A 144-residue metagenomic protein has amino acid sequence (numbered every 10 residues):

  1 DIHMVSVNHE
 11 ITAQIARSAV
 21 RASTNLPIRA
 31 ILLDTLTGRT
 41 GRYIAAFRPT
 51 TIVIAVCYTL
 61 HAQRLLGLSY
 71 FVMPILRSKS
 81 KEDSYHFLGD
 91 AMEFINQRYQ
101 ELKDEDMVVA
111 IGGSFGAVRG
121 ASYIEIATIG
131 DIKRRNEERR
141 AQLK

Functional and structural regions predicted by a protein language model:
D1, A22-L26, F47-T51, S69 (+4 more regions): Change "in soluble alpha/beta enzymes" to "in soluble alpha/beta proteins
D1-V20, E137-K144: Long, charged amphipathic helices and adjacent flexible linkers at domain junctions
V5-A13, D34-G38, K81, Y85: Conserved phosphate/pyrophosphate-binding and hydrolysis machinery centered on Walker-type P-loop NTPases, extending
I11-I28, L88-L102, D106: Phosphate-interacting basic helix/loop segments used at nucleotide- and nucleic-acid interfaces
I15-A16, R29-L32, L36-R42, A46-I52: Conserved mixed alpha/beta catalytic, RNA-binding, or beta-rich assembly cores of soluble enzyme, regulatory
T40-R42, R48-F87: Nucleotide-binding motor/catalytic cores of P-loop/tubulin-like NTPases across gene-expression machines
M92-A117, A121-N136: C-terminal binding/interaction regions
